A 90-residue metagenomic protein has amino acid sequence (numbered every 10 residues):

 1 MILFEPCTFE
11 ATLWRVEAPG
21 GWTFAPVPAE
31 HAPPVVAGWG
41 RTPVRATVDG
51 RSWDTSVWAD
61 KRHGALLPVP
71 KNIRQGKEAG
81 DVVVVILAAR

Functional and structural regions predicted by a protein language model:
M1-G64, A79-R90: Long, compositionally biased stretches
L66-K71: A sequence-level detector for short glycine-anchored, His/Arg-bearing signature motifs that mark catalytic or binding
N72-G76: A short mixed-secondary-structure module that forms the rim of ligand-binding clefts
